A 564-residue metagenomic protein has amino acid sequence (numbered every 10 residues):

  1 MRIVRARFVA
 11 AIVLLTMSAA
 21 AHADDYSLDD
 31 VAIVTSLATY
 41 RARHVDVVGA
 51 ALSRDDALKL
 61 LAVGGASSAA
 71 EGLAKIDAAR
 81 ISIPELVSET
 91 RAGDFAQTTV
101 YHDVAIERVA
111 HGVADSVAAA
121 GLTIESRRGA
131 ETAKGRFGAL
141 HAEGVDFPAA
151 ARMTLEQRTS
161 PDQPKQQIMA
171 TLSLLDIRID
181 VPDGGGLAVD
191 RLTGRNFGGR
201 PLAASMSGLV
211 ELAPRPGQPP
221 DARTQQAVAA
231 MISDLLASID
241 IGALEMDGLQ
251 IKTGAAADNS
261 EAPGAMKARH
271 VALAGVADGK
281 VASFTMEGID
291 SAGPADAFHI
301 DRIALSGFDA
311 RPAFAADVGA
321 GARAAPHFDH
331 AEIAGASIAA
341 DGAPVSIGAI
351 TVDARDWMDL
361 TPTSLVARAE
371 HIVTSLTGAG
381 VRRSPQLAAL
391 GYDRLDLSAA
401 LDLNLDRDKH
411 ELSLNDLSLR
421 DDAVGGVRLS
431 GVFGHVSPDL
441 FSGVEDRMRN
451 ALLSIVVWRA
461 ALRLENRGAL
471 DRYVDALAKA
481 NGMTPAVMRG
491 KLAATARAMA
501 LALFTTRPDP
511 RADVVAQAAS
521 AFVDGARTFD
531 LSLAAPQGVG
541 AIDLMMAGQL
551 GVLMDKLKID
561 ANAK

Functional and structural regions predicted by a protein language model:
M1-V9: Bacterial N-terminal signal peptides that target proteins for export
T16-A20: N-terminal signal peptide c-region/cleavage motif recognized by signal peptidases
D24-K564: Glycine-rich, small/hydroxylated-residue low-complexity segments
